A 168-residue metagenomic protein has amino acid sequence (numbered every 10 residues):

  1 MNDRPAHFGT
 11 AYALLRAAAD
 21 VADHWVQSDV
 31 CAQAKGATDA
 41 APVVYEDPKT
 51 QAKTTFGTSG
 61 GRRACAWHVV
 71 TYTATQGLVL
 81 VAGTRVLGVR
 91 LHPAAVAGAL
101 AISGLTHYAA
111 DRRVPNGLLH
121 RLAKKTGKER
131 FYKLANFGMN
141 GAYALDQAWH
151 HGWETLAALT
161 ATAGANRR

Functional and structural regions predicted by a protein language model:
M1-R168: Hydrophobic alpha-helical transmembrane segments
